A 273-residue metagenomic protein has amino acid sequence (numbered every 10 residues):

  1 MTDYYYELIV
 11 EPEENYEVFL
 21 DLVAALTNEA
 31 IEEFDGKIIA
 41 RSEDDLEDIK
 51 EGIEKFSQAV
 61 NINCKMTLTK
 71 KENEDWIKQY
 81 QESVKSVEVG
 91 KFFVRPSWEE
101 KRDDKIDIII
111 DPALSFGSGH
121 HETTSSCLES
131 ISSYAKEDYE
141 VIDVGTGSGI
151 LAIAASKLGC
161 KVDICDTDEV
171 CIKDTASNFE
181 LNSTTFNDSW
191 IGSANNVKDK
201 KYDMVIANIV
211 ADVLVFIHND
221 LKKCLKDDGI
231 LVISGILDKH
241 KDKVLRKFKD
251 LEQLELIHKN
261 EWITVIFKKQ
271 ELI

Functional and structural regions predicted by a protein language model:
T2-R102: N-terminal auxiliary segments of SAM/dcSAM-dependent transferases
L26, L158, L251: Conserved dinucleotide-binding and phosphotransfer motif residues
I31, M66, V162, F186-N187 (+1 more regions): Hydrophobic anchor at the start of a short beta-strand that flanks the dinucleotide cofactor-binding loop
I39, T67, D163, D188 (+1 more regions): A structural signal for isolated positions on well-ordered beta-strands in alpha/beta enzyme cores
N73-E137: SAM-dependent Rossmann-like transferase core, predominantly class I methyltransferases with a strong bias toward
L114, S118-K201: Conserved SAM/SAH cofactor-binding pocket of Class I
T167-I273: S-adenosylmethionine
